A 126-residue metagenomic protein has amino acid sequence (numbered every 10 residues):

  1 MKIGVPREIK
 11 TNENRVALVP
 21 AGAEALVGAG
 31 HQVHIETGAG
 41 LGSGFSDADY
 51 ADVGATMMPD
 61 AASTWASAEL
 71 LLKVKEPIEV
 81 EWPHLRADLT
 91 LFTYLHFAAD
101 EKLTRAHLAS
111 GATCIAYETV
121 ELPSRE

Functional and structural regions predicted by a protein language model:
M1-T37: N-terminal phosphate-binding or glycine-rich loops at protein starts, especially the Walker A/P-loop of NTPases
K2, E8, E79-E126: Glycine/serine-rich phosphate-binding loop and adjoining beta1-alpha1 elements at the start of nucleotide-handling
H31, A55, A112: Short phosphate-binding/catalytic loops that engage adenosine nucleotides
H34-M57: N-terminal beta-loop-helix "entrance" segment that forms/cooperates in small-molecule cofactor or anionic ligand
G54-S67: Short acidic low-complexity segments
E69, K75-E76, L95-H96: Short glycine-/small-residue-rich Rossmann-like dinucleotide-binding loops
E69-L70, T90: Structural motif
